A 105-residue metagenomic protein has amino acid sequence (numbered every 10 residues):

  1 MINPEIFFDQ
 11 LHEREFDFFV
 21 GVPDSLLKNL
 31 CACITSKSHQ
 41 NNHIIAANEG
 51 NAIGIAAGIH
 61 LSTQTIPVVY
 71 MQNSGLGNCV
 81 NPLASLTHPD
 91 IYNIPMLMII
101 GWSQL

Functional and structural regions predicted by a protein language model:
M1-L105: Thiamine diphosphate
